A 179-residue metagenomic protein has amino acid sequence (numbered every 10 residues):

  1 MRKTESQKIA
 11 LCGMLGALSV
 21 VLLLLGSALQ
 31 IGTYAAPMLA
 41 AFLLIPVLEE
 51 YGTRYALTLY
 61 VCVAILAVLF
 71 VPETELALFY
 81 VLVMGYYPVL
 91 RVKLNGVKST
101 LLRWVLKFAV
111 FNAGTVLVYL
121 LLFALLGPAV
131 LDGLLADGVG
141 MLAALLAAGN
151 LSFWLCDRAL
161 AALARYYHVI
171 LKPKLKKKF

Functional and structural regions predicted by a protein language model:
R2-E50, R54-Y55: Hydrophobic transmembrane alpha-helices
T4-E5, V139-F179: Alpha-helical transmembrane segments and their cytosolic interface
I9-M14, A35, L57-V61, A77-L78 (+2 more regions): Hydrophobic alpha-helical transmembrane segments
L24-T33, A64-K93: Interfacial aromatic-anchored transmembrane helix boundaries in multi-pass membrane proteins
A40, L59, V63-A67, V83-M84 (+1 more regions): Transmembrane alpha-helical core residues of multi-pass small-molecule transporters, especially secondary transporters
E73, F108-L125, N150, W154 (+1 more regions): Mid-bilayer segments of alpha-helical transmembrane spans in multi-pass integral membrane proteins that mediate
V81-L120: Short helix-perturbing small/polar motifs within transmembrane alpha-helices
A124-G138: Membrane-interface helix termini and inter-helical loops of multi-pass transporters
